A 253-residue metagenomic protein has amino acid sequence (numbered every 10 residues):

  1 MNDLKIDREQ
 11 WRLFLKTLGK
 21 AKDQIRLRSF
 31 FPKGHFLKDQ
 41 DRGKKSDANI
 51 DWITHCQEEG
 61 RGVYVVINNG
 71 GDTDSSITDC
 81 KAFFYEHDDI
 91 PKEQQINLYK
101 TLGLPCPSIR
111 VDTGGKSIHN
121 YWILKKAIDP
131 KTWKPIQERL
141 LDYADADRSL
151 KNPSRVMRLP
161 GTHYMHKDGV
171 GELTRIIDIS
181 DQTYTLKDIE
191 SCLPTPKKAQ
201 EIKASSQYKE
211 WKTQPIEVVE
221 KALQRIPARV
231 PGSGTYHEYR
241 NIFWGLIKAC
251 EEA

Functional and structural regions predicted by a protein language model:
M1-A82, K92, H163: DNA replication initiation on ssDNA origins
G19, H35-F36, T78-L102, G114-D142 (+2 more regions): Modules that initiate DNA replication and primer synthesis
I25, V63, A82-F83, S108 (+3 more regions): A broad, low-specificity signal marking well-ordered, structured residues that form hydrophobic/aromatic
H35-D51, Y99, G169-D181, S233: Short, polar loop/linker segments at the starts of domains and inter-domain junctions
E59-D72, T101-S108, R225-P231: Short amphipathic beta-strand starts and helix->beta connectors
S108-G115, D147-N152: Short beta-strand
D145-Q200: Catalytic "initiation/cleavage/transfer" segments centered on a nucleophilic residue and adjacent nucleic-acid-engaging
